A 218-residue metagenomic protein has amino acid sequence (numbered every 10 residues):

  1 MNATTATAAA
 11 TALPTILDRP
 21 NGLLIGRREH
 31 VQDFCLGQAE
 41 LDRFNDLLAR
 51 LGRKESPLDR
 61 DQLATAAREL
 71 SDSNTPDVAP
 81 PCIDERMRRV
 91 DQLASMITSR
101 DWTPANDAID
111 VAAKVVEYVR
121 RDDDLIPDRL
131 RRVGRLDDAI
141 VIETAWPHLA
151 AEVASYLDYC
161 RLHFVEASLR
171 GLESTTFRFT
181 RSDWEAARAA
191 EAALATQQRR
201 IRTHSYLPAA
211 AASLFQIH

Functional and structural regions predicted by a protein language model:
M1-D110, P147-H218: Terminal, membrane-proximal amphipathic helices and intrinsically disordered targeting/regulatory segments
K114-I142: Membrane-inserting effector segments that mediate pore formation, membrane fusion, or transient membrane insertion
